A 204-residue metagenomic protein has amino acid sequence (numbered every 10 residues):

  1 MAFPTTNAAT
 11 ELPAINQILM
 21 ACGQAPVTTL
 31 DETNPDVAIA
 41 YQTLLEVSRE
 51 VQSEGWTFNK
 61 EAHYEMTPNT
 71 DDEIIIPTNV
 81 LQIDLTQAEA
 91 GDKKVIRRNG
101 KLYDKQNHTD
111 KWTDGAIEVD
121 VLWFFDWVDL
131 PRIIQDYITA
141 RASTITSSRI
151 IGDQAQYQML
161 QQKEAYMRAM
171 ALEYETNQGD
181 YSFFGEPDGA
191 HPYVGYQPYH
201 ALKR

Functional and structural regions predicted by a protein language model:
M1-R204: Glycine-enriched, solvent-exposed interface loops adjoining structured elements
